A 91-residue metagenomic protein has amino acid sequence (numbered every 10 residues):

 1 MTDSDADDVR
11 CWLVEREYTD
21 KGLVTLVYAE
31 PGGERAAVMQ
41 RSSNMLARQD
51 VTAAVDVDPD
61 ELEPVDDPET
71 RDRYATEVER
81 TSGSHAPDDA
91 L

Functional and structural regions predicted by a protein language model:
M1-L91: Acidic, polar-rich N-terminal leader regions of halophilic archaeal proteins
